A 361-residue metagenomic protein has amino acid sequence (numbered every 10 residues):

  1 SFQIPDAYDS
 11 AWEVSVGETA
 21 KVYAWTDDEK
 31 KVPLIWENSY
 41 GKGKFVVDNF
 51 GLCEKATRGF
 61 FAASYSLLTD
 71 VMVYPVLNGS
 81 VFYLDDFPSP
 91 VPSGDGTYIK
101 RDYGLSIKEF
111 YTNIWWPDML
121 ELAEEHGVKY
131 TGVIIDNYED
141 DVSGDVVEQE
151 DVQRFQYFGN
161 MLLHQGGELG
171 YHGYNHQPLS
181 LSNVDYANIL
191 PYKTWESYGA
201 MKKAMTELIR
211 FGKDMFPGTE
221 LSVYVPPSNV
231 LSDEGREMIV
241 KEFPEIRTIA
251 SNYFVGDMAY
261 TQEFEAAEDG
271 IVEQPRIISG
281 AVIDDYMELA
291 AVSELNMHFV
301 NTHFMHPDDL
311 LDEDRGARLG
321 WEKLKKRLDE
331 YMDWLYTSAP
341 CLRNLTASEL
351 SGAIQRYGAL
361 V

Functional and structural regions predicted by a protein language model:
P5-G79: A glycine-centered loop/beta-turn motif at secondary-structure junctions
K30-P33, L67, P117, E150-N160 (+2 more regions): Alpha-helical scaffolding within the catalytic cores of extracellular/periplasmic polymer-degrading hydrolases
N49-L52, V71-V91, A123, K213-V223 (+2 more regions): Catalytic grooves of carbohydrate-active enzymes
F50-T57, I99-T112, N137-Q149, L190-A200 (+3 more regions): The substrate-binding groove and active-site-proximal loops of carbohydrate-active enzymes, especially glycoside
C53-F61, D70-M161, Q165, F211: Active-site beta->alpha N-cap acidic-glycine motif
E124-E234, H298, H303, P307-L311: Metal-dependent polysaccharide deacetylase catalytic core of the NodB/CE4 family, i.e., the active-site-bearing domain
F243-I283: His/Asp/Glu-enriched short active-site or ligand-binding loop at hydrolase and phosphoryl-transfer sites
S348-V361: Surface beta-strand/loop "capping" patches
